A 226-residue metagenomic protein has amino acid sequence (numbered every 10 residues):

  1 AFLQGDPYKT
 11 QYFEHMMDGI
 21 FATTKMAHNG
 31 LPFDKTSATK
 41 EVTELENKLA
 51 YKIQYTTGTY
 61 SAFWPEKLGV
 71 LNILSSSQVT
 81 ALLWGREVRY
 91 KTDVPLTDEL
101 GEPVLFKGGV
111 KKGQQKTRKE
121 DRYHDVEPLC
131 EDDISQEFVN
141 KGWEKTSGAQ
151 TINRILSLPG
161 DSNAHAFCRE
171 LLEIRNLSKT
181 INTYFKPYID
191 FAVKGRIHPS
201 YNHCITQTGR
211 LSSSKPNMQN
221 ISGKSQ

Functional and structural regions predicted by a protein language model:
A1-S225: Conserved "right-hand" nucleotidyltransferase catalytic core of DNA-directed polymerases
